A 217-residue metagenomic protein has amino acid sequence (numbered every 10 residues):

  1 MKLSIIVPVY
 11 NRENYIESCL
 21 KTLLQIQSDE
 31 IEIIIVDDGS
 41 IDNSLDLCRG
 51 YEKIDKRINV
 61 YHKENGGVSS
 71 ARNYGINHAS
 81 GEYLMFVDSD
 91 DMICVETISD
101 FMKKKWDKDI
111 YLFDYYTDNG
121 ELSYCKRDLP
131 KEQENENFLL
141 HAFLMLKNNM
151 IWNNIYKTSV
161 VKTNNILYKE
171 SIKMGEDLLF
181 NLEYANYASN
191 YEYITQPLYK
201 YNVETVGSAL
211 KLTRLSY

Functional and structural regions predicted by a protein language model:
M1-Y217: Nucleotide-sugar donor-binding/catalytic module of glycosyltransferases that assemble extracellular/cell-envelope
